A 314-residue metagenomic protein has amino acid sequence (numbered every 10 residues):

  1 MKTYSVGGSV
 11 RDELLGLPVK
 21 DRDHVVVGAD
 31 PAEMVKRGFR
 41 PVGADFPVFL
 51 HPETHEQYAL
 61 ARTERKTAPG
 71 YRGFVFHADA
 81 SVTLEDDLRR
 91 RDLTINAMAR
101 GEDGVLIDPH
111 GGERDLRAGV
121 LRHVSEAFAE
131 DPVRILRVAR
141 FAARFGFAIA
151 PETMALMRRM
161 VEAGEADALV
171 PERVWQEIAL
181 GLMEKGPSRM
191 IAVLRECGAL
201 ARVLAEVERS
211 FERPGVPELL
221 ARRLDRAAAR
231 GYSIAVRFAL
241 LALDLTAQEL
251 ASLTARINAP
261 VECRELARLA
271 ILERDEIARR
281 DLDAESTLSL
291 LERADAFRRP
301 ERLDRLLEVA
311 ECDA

Functional and structural regions predicted by a protein language model:
M1-A314: Catalytic cores of the polymerase beta-like nucleotidyltransferase superfamily and closely associated nucleotide
